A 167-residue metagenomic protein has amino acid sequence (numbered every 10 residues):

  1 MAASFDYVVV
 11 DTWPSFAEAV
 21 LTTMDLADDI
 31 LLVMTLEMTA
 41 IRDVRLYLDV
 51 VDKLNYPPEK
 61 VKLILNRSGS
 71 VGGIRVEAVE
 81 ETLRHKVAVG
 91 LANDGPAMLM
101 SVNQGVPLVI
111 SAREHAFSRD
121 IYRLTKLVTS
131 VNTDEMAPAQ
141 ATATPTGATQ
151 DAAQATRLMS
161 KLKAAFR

Functional and structural regions predicted by a protein language model:
A2-D6, F16-M38: Inter-motif core of Ras-like GTPase G domains
V20, I41-V61: Conserved C-terminal guanine-recognition region of P-loop GTPase G domains, centered on the G4
A27-D29, Y56-V61, R84-V87: Short glycine-/polar-rich loops that comprise or flank the Walker A/P-loop and associated switch/sensor motifs
M34-T35, V61-G73, G90-P96, S111-R113: G-domain G4 guanine-recognition motif of GTPases
M38-I41, R45, G73-V76, G95 (+2 more regions): Amphipathic alpha-helical transducer elements in NTP-driven molecular machines
R67, E80-V109, I121: Beta-strand-loop-alpha "switch" segments that mediate conformational coupling across diverse proteins
V106-R167: NTP-binding/hydrolysis catalytic cores, primarily Walker-type P-loop NTPases
